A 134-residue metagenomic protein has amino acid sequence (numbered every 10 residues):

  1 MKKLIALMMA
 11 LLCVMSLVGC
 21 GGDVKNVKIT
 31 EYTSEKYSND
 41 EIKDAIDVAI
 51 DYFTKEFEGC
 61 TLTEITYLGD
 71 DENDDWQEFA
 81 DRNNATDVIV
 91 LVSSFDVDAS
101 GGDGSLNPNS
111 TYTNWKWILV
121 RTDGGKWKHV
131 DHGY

Functional and structural regions predicted by a protein language model:
M1-G22: Sec-dependent N-terminal signal peptides of Gram-positive bacterial secreted proteins and lipoproteins
K3, S16, V90, A99-G101 (+2 more regions): Low-complexity, compositionally biased segments
M8-L11, K28, S110, I118: Residue-level signal for the start and early helices of compact helical domains
G19-T111: Flexible low-complexity loop/turn motifs enriched in small/helix-breaking residues
Y112-Y134: Short beta-strand edge/turn micro-motifs at domain boundaries
